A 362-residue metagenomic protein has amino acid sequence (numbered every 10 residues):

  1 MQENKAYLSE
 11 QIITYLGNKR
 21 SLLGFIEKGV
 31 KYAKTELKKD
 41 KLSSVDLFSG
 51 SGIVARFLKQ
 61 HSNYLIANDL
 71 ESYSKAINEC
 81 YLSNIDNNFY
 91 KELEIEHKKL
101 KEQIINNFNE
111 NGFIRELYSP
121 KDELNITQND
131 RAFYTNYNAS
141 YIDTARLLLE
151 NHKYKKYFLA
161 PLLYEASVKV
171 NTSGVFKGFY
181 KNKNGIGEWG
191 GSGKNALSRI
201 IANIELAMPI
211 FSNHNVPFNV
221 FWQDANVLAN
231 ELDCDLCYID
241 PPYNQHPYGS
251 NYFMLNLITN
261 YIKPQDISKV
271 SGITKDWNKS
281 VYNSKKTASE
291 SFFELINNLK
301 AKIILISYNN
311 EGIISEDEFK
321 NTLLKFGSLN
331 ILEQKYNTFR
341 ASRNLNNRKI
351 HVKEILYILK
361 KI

Functional and structural regions predicted by a protein language model:
M1-L47, I53-Q60, K75-I77, N84: S-adenosyl-L-methionine
E3, Y7, L23, K28 (+2 more regions): SAM-dependent nucleic-acid methyltransferase catalytic core
L42-F108, L117-S119, T127-R131, T144-E150 (+3 more regions): SAM cofactor-binding core of SAM-dependent methyltransferases, primarily the Rossmann-like beta-alpha-beta module
N87-K98, D240, R348-I362: A polyampholytic, Gly/Pro-enriched intrinsically disordered region
N244-K300: SAM-dependent methyltransferase catalytic-core segment centered on the flexible catalytic loop and adjoining short
V281-N330, Q334: Conserved Class I SAM-dependent methyltransferase catalytic core
E316-T322, F326-I362: Class I S-adenosyl-L-methionine
